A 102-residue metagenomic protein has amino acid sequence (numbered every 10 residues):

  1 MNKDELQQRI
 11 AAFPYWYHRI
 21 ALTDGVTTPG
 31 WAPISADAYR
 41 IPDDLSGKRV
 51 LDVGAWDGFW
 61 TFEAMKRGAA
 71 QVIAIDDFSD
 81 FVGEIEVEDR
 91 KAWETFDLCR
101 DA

Functional and structural regions predicted by a protein language model:
M1-A102: Conserved N-terminal segment of class I S-adenosyl-L-methionine
